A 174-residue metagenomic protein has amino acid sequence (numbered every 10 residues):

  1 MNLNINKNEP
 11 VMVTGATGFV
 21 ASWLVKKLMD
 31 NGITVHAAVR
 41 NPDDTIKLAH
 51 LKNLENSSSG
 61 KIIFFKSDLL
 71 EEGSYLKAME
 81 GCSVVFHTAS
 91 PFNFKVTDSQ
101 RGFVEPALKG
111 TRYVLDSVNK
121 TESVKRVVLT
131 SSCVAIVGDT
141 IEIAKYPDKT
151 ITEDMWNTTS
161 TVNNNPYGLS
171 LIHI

Functional and structural regions predicted by a protein language model:
L3-I5, E9-I33: N-terminal Rossmann NAD(P)H-binding glycine-rich loop of SDR-like oxidoreductase domains
I33-D44: Conserved glycine-rich Rossmann-like NAD(P)H-binding loop of the short-chain dehydrogenase/reductase
T34-H36, I63, V128: A structural signal for isolated positions on well-ordered beta-strands in alpha/beta enzyme cores
P42-K109: NAD(P)H-binding glycine-rich loop region in Rossmannoid oxidoreductase-like domains and their noncatalytic homologs
H87, P91, K95-Y167: Conserved Rossmann-fold NAD(P)-dependent oxidoreductase catalytic core, especially the SDR/UDP-sugar
I172-I174: Conserved small/polar residues in nucleotide/adenosyl-binding loops
